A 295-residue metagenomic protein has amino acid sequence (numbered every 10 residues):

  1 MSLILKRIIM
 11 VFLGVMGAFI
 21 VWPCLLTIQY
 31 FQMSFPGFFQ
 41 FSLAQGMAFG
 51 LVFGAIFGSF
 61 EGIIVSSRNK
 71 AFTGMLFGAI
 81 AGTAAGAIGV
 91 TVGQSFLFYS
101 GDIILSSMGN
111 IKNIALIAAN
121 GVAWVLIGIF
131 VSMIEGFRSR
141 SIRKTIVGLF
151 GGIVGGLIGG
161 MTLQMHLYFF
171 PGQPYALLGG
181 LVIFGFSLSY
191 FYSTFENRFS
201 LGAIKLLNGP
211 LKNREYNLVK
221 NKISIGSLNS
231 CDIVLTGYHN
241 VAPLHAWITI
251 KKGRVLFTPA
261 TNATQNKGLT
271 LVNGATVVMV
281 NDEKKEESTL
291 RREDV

Functional and structural regions predicted by a protein language model:
M1-L228, V234-G237, T249, G253 (+1 more regions): Juxtamembrane/disordered regions of integral membrane proteins
Y216-V295: Forkhead-associated
